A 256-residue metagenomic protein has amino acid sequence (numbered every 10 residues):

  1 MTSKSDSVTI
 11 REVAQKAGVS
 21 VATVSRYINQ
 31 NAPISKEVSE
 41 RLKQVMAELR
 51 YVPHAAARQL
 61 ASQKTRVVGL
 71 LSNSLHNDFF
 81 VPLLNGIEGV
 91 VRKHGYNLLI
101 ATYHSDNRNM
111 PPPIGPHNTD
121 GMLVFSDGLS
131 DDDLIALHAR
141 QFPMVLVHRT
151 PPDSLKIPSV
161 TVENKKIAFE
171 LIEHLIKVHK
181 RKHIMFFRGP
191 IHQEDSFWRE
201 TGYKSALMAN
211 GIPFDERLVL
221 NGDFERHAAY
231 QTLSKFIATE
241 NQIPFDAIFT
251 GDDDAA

Functional and structural regions predicted by a protein language model:
M1-K64: N-terminal helix-turn-helix DNA-binding module of bacterial transcription factors
M1-S5, R66-E173, A238, Q242: Alpha-helical recognition/docking segments in bacterial nutrient-uptake and carbohydrate-utilization systems
V13, V24, L42, V68 (+8 more regions): Hydrophobic structural packing positions in well-ordered secondary structure
V21-S25, L60-L75, H183-P190: Short beta-strand segments enriched in small/hydrophobic residues
L49, P116-N118, V178-R181, F236-P244: Glycine-rich phosphate-binding loop signature in dinucleotide/nucleotide-binding domains
N73-P82, I100-N109, V160-E170, F186-S234 (+1 more regions): Hinge/beta->alpha junction and helix N-cap segments in small-molecule ligand-binding domains
T119-S126, H183-F187, N241-D252: Periplasmic-binding protein-like
I172-I184: Glycine-rich phosphate/diphosphate-binding loops that line cofactor/substrate pockets in enzymes
